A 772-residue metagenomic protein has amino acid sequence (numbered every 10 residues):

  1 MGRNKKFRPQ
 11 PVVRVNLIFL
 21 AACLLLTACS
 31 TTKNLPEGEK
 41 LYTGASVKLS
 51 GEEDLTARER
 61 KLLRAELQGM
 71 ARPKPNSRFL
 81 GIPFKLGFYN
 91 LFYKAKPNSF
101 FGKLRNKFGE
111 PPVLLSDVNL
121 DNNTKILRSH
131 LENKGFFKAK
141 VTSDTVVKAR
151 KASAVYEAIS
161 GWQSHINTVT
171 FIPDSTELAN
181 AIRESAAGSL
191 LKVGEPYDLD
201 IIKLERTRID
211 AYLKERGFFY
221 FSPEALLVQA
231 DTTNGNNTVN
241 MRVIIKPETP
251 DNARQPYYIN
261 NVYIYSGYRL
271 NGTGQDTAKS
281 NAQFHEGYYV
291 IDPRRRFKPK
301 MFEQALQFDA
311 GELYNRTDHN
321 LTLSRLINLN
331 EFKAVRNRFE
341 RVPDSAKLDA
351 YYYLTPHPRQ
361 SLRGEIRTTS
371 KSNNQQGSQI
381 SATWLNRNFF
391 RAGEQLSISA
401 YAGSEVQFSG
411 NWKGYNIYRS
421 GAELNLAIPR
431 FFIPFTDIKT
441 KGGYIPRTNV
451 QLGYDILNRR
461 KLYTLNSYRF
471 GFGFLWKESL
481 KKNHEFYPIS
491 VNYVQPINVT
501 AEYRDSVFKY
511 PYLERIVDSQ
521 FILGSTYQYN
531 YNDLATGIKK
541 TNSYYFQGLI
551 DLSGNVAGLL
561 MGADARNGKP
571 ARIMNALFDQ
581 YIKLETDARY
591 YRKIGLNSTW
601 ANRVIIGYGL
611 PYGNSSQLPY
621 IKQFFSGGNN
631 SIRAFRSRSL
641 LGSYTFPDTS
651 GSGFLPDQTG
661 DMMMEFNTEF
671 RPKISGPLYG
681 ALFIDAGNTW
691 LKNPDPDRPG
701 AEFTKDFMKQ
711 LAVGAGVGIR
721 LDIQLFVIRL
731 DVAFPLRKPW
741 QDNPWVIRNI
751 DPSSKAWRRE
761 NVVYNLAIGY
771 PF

Functional and structural regions predicted by a protein language model:
M1-V13: N-terminal secretory signal peptides that target proteins for export/translocation
G2-K5, S30-N328, N337, K347 (+1 more regions): Interaction-mediating elements
L25-A28: C-terminal motif of bacterial Sec signal peptides marking the signal peptidase cleavage site
L49-G51, Y156-W162, P173-S175, V243-P247 (+13 more regions): Flexible glycine-/small-residue-rich
L178-A181, R295-R296, N315-Y544, R633-A634 (+5 more regions): Gram-negative/organellar outer-membrane beta-barrel architecture
F284-Y288, T369-N373, E485-P672, L682-D706: C-terminal outer-membrane beta-barrel translocator/porin domains of Gram-negative envelope proteins and their
G364, L396-A400, V450-L452, F546-I550 (+5 more regions): Membrane-embedded beta-strand positions of outer-membrane beta-barrel proteins
A382-N386, A422-I428, F470-F474, S525-D533 (+8 more regions): Residues on the lipid-exposed face of transmembrane beta-strands in outer-membrane beta-barrel proteins
